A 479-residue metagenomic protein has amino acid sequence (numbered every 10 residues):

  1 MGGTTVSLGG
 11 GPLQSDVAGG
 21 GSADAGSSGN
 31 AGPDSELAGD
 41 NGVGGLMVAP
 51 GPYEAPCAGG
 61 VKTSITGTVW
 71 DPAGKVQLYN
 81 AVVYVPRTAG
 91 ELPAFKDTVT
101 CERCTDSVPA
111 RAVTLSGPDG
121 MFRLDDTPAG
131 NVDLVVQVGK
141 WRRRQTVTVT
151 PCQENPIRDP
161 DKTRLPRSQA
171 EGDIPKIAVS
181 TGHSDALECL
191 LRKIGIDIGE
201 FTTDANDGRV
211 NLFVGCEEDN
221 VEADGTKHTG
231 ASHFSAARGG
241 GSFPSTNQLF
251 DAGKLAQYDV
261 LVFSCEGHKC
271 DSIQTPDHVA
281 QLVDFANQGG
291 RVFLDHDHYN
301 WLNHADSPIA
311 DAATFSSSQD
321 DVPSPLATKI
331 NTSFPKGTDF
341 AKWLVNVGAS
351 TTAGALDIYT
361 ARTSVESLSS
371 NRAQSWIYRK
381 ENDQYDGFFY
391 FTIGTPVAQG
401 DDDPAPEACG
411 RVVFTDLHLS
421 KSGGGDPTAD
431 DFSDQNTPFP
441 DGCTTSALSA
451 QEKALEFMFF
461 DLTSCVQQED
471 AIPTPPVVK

Functional and structural regions predicted by a protein language model:
M1-G60: Ser/Thr-rich, Pro/Gly/Ala-heavy low-complexity intrinsically disordered linkers and tails of secreted extracellular
I65-Y79, P86-E91: Structural motif
V83-V85, A110-R111, G120, G130-R142: A short, solvent-exposed beta-strand micro-motif common in secreted/extracellular proteins
R87-D125: Short, acidic Ser/Thr/Gly-rich low-complexity loop/linker segments typical of extracellular and cell-surface proteins
S184, D295, L302-K329, G387 (+1 more regions): Extracellular ligand-binding/catalytic regions of CAZymes and related secreted enzymes and adhesion modules
S184-P308: Helical hinge/lid and interdomain linker segments adjacent to catalytic or ligand-binding clefts that mediate domain
H268-S369: A glycine-rich, often tryptophan-bearing local segment used as a flexible ligand/cofactor-contacting loop or short
T328-G423: Catalytic beta-strand/loop cores that center a nucleophilic Ser/Cys/Thr and support acyl-enzyme chemistry
